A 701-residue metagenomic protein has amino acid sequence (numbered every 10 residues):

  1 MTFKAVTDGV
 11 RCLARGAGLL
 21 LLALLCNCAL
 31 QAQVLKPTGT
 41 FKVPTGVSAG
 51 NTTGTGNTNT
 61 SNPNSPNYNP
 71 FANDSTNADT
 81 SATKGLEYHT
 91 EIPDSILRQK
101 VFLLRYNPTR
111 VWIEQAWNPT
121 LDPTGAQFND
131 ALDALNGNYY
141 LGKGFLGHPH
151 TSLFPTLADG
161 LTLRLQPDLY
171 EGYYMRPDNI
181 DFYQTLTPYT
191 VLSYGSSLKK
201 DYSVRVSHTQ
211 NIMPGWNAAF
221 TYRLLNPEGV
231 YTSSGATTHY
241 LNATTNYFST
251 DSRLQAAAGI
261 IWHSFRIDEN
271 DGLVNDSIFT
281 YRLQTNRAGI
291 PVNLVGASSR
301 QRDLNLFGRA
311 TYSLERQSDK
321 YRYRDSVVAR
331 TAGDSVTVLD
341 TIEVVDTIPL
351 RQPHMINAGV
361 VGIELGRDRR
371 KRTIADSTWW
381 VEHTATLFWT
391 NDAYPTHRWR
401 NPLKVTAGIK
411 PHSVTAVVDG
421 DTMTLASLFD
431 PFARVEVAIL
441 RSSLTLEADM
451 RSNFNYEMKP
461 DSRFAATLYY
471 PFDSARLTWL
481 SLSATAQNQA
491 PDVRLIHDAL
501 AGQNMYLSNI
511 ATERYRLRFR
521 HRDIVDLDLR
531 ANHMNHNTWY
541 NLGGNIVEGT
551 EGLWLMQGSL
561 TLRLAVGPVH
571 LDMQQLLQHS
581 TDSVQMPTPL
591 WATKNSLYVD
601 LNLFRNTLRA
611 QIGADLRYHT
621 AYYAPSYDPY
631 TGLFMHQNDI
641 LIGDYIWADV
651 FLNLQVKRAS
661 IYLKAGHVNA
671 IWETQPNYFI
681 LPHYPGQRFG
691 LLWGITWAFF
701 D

Functional and structural regions predicted by a protein language model:
M1-T40, K664, F689, I695-D701: Bacterial Sec-dependent N-terminal signal peptides
D8, A72-S75, S95, S335 (+1 more regions): Polar/charged alpha-helical tracts
G9-G16, L20-L22, V43, G50 (+5 more regions): Intrinsically disordered, low-complexity, compositionally biased regions/tails
A32-L304, L314-V327, D473-L477, Y684-R688 (+1 more regions): Membrane-proximal, glycine/serine-rich, low-complexity loop/turn segments characteristic of large bacterial
T185, G296-D701: Exposed, low-structure sequence patches enriched in small/polar residues
